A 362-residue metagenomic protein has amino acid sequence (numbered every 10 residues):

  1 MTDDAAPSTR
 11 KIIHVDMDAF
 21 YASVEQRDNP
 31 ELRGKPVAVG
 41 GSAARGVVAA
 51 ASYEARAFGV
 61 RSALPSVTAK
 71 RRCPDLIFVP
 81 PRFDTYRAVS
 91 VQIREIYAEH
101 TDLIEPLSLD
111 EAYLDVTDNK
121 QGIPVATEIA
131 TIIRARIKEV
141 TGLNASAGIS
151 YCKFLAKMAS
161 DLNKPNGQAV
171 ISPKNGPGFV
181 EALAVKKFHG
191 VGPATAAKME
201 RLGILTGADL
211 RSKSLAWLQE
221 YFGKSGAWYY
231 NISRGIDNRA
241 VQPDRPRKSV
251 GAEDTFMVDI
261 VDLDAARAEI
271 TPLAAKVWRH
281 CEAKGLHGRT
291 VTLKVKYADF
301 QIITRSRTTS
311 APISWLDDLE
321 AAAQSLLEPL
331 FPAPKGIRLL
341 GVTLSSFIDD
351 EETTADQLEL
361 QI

Functional and structural regions predicted by a protein language model:
M1-Y221, G226-A227, L344, I348-E352 (+1 more regions): Gly/Gly-Pro- and Ser/Thr-rich, intrinsically disordered tail segments characteristic of DNA damage-repair and tolerance
A5-P7, H14, K187, T195-L339 (+1 more regions): DNA-contacting surface of Y-family translesion DNA polymerases
